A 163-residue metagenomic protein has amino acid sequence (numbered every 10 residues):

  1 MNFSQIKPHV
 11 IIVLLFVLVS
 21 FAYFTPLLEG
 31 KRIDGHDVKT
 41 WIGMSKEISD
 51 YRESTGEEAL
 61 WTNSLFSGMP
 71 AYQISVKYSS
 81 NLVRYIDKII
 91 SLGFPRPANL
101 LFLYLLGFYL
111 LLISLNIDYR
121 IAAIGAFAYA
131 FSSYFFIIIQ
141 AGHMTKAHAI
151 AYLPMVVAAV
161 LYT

Functional and structural regions predicted by a protein language model:
M1-T25: Start-transfer (signal-anchor) and selected internal transmembrane alpha helices of multi-pass inner/ER membrane
N2, F108-N116: Membrane-water interface regions at transmembrane-helix termini and the short interhelical loops of multi-pass membrane
K7-L15, L100, R120-G125, A149: Alpha-helical transmembrane segments of integral membrane proteins
H9-V13, K77, G107, A122 (+1 more regions): Generic structural microfeature
S20-L111, F127-P154: Membrane-interface coil-to-helix junctions
I113-I121, T163: Membrane-helix interface "capping/anchor" motifs
V156-T163: Membrane-interface transmembrane helices that cradle and orient dolichyl/undecaprenyl
